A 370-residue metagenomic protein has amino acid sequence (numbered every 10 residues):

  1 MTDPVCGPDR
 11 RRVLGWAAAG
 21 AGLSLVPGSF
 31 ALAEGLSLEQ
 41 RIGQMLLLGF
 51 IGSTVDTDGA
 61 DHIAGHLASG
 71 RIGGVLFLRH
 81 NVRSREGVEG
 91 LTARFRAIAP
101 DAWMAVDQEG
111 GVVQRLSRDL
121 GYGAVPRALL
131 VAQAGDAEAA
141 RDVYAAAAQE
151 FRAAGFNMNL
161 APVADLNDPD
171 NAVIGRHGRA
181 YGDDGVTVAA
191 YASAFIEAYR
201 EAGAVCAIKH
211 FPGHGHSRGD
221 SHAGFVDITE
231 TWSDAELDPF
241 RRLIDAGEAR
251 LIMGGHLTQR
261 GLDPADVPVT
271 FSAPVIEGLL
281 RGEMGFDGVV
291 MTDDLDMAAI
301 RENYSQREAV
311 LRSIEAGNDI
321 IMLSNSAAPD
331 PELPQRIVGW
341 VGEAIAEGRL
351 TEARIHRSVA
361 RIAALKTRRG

Functional and structural regions predicted by a protein language model:
M1-D9, A19-P27: N-terminal secretory signal peptides
L32-R118, I321-L323: N-terminal hydrophobic targeting/anchoring segments and the immediately downstream early-domain regions of hydrolases
S37, G59, N81-P100, T187-E343 (+1 more regions): Second-shell residues forming the walls of enzyme active-site clefts
S84-G87, Q133-A146, A189: Glycine-rich anion/phosphate-binding loops
R96-G123, Y144-N167, V188-A192, I196-P212: Glycine-rich, aromatic-flanked loop segments that form ligand/cofactor-binding clefts across common enzyme folds
Y122-G135, Y181-G182: A charged helix-plus-loop insertion that forms the helical arch/lid used to bind and gate nucleic-acid substrates
N159-Y181, C206, H210-V226: Short glycine/serine-rich loop/turn segments
I345-G370: Mid-to-C-terminal alpha-helical segments outside catalytic/metal-binding sites
